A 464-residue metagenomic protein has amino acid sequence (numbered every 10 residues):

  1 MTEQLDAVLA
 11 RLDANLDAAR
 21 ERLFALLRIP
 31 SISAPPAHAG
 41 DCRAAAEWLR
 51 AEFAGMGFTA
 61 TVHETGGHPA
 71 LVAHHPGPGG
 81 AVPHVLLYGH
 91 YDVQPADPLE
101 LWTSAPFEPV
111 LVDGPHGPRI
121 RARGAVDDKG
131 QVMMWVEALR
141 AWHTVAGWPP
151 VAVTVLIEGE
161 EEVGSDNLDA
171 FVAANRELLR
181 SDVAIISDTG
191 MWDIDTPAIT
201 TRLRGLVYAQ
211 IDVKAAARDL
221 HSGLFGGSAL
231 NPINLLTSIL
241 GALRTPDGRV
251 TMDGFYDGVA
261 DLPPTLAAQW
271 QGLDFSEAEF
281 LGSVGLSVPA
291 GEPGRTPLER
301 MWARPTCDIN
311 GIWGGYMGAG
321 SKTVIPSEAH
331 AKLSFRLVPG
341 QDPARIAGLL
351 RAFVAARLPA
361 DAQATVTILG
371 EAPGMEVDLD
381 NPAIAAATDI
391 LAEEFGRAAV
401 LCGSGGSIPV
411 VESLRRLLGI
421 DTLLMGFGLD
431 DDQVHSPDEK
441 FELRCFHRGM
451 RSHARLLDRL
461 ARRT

Functional and structural regions predicted by a protein language model:
T2-L99, E328, R345: N-terminal helical capping/dimerization or prosegment-like subdomains of hydrolases acting on amide or phosphate bonds
G80-A81, D193-I194, T251-E328, P339-L349 (+2 more regions): An extended, acidic, His-containing surface patch that forms the Zn2+-binding/catalytic region of metallohydrolases
V82-I157, R448: Active-site metal-coordination/substrate-binding segment of hydrolases, especially metallo-dependent peptidases
D92, L243-D247, A352-D361: A common structural junction motif
V126, A217, F335-D342, A372: A generic structural motif
P150-L230: Histidine/acidic-residue-rich, glycine-tolerant segments that coordinate divalent metal ions
A170, G226-D247: A short core secondary-structure module
